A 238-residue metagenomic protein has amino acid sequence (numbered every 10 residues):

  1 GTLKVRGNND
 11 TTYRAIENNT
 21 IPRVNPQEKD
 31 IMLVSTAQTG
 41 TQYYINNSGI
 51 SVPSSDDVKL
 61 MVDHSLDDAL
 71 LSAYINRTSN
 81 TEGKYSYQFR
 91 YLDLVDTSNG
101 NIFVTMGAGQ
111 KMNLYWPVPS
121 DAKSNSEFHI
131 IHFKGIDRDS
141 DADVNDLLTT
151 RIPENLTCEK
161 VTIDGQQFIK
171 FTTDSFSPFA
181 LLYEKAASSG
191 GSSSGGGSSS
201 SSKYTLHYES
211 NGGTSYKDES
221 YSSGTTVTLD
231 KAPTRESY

Functional and structural regions predicted by a protein language model:
G1-T2, F103, A186-Y238: Secondary-structure capping and domain/repeat boundary segments
G1-Y91, D96-E127, K134-I136, F176-S202: Feature for mature exported/ectodomain regions
R14-N19, N46-N47, T105-G107, A142-T157 (+1 more regions): Short amphipathic beta-strand/extended segments with alternating polar/hydrophobic composition
K111, D164-K170, K203, T226: A generic structural signal for beta-strand entry/edge sites
L114-W116, F171, Y208, E219: Preference for bulky hydrophobic residues occupying beta-strand positions in well-ordered beta-sheet regions
A122-I136, L148, T226-Y238: Surface-exposed interfaces of beta-sheet-rich extracellular modules
I130-H132, D174, Y208: Polar/charged side chains located within well-ordered beta-strands of beta-rich proteins
I136-F176: Short, surface-exposed beta-strand/turn "edge" patches of beta-sheet domains
